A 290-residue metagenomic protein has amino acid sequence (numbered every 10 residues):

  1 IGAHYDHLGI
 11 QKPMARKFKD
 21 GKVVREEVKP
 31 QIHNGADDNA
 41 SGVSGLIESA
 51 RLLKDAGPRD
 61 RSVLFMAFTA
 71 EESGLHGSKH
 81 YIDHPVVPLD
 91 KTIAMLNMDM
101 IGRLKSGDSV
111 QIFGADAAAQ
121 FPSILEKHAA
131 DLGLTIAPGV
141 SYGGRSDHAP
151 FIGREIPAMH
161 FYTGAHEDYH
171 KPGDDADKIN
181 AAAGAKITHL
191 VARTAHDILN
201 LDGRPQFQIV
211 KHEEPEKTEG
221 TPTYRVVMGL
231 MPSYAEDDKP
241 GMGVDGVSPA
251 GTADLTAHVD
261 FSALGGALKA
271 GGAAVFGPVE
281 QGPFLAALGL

Functional and structural regions predicted by a protein language model:
I1-M66: Catalytic-core environment of secreted peptidases
I10-K17, L75-K79, G107-S109, H170-P172: Short, solvent-exposed loop/turn and secondary-structure capping segments
S44-I47, R51, D55, E167-K211: His/Asp/Glu-rich mid-to-C-terminal helical/loop segments that flank catalytic regions of hydrolases
P58, F68-H166, N180-G184: Metal-dependent peptidase/peptidase-like ectodomains
R59-A70, M95-M98, I198-E219: Acidic/histidine-enriched alpha-helical segments
G133-R145, F207-E213, L230, F276-P283: Short catalytic/ligand-gating loop segments at beta-alpha or beta-beta junctions within enzyme catalytic domains
D202-V244: C-terminal recognition in membrane/secretory proteostasis and scaffolding
K239-L290: Long, Lys/Arg- and hydrophobic-enriched amphipathic alpha-helices
